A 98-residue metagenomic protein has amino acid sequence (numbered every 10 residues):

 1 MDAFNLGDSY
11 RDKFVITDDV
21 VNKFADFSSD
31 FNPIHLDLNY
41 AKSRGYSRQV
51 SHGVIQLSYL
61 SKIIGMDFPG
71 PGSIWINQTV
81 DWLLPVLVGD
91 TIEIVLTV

Functional and structural regions predicted by a protein language model:
M1-I74: Hot-dog-fold acyl-thioester-processing enzymes
I76-V98: Hydrophobic beta-sheet segments that form the core/acyl-binding groove of ACP/CoA-dependent acyl-chain-processing
